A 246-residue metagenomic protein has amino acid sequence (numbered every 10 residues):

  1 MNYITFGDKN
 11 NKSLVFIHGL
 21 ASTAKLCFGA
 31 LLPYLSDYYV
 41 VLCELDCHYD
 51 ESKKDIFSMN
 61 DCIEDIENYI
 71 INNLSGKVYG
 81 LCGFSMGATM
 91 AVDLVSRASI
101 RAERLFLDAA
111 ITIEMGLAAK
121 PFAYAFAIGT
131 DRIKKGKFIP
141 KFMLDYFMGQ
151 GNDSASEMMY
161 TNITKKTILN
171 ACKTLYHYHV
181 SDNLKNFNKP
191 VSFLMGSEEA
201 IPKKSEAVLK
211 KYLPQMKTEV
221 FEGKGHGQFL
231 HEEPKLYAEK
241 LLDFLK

Functional and structural regions predicted by a protein language model:
N2-S52: Conserved HGGG/HGGXW glycine-rich cap/lid loop of the alpha/beta-hydrolase fold
V41-Y79: Active-site loop/oxyanion-hole signature of alpha/beta-hydrolase fold enzymes
G83-G87, A91: Gly/Ala-rich beta-loop-alpha elbow adjacent to hydrolase catalytic centers
S96-R97, A102-R132: Flexible "cap/lid" loop of the alpha/beta hydrolase fold
G116-K120, I133-K185: Conserved alpha/beta-hydrolase catalytic His-Asp/Glu region
F187, F193-M195: Short beta-strand/loop motif that positions the catalytic acidic residue of the alpha/beta-hydrolase fold
S197-P202, G227-Q228: Acidic catalytic loop of the alpha/beta-hydrolase fold
K224-K235: Catalytic histidine-centered segment of alpha/beta-hydrolase-like enzymes
